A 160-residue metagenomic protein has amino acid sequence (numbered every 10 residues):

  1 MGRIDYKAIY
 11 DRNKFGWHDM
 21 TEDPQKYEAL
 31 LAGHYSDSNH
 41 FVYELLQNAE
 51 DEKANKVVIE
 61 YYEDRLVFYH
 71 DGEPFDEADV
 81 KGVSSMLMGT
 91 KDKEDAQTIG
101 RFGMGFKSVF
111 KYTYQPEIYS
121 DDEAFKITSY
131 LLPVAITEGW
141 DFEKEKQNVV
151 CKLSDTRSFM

Functional and structural regions predicted by a protein language model:
M1-M160: GHKL (Bergerat-fold) ATPase N-terminal catalytic module, capturing the glycine-rich phosphate-binding loop and acidic
